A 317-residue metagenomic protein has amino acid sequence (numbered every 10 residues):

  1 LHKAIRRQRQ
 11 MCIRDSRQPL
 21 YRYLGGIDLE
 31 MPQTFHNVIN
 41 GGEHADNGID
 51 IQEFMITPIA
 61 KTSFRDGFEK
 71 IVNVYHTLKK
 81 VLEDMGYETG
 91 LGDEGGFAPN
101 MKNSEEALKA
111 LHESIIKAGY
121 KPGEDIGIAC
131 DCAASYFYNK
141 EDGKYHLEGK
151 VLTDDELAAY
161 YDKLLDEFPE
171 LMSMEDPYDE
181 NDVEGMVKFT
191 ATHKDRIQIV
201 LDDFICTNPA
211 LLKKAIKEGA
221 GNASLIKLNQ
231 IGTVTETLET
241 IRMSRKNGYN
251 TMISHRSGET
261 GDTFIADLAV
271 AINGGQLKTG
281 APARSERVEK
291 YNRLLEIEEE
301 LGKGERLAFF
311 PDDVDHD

Functional and structural regions predicted by a protein language model:
L1-I13: Single conserved hydrophobic/aromatic residue that forms the stacking wall/gate of nucleotide- or nucleobase-binding
H2, H44, H255: Histidine-centered active-site/metal-ligand motif
Y21, G25-N40, K121-A134: Glycine-rich, aromatic-flanked loop segments that form ligand/cofactor-binding clefts across common enzyme folds
L24-E30, I39, A60, I205 (+1 more regions): Acidic, glycine-rich active-site loops and adjacent beta-strand->loop/helix elements that engage anionic groups
L29-G92: Mobile "lid/hinge" segments at catalytic clefts and subdomain interfaces of large enzymes
E53-F64, E88-S104, A133-E148: Active-site-proximal beta-alpha loop/turn segments in soluble metabolic enzymes
D84, E105-D317: Catalytic core of soluble alpha/beta enzymes
